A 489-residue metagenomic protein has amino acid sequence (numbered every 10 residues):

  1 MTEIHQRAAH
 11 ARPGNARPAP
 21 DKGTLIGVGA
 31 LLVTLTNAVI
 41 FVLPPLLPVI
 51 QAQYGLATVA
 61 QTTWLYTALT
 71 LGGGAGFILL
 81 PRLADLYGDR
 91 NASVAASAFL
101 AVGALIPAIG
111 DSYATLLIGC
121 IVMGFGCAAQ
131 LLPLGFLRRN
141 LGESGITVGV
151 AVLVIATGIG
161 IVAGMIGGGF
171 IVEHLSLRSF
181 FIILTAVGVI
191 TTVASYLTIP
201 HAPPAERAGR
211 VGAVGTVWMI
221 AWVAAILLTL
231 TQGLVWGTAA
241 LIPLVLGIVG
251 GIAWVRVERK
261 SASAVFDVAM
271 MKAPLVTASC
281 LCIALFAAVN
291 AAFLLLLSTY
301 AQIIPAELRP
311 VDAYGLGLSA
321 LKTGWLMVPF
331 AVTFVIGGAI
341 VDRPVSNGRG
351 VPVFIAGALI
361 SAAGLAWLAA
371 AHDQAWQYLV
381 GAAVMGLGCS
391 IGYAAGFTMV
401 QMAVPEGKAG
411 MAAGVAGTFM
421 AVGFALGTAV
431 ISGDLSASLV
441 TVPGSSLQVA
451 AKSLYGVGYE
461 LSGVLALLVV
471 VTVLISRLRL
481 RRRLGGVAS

Functional and structural regions predicted by a protein language model:
M1-A38: Cytosolic juxtamembrane N-terminal segment immediately preceding the first transmembrane helix of multi-pass
G23-V39, L43-P48, G103, V265-V440 (+1 more regions): 12-transmembrane solute porter fold
L46-A75, Y113, I118, L321: Extracellular/periplasmic helix-loop-helix junction of adjacent transmembrane segments in MFS-like secondary
L56, G88, I106-A114, L175-S176 (+2 more regions): Helix-breaking motifs and short loop linkers at transmembrane-helix boundaries and internal kinks in secondary membrane
T67-R82, A128-G135, V328-I340: Central cavity-lining transmembrane alpha-helices of secondary-active solute carriers, predominantly the Major
G74-Y113: Conserved MFS/SLC helix-loop-helix module at the cytosolic interface between two early adjacent transmembrane helices
I121-I155: Cytoplasmic helix-loop-helix junction between adjacent transmembrane helices in 12-TM secondary transporters
E173-C282, V289: Hydrophobic transmembrane-helix bundles of small-molecule transporters
